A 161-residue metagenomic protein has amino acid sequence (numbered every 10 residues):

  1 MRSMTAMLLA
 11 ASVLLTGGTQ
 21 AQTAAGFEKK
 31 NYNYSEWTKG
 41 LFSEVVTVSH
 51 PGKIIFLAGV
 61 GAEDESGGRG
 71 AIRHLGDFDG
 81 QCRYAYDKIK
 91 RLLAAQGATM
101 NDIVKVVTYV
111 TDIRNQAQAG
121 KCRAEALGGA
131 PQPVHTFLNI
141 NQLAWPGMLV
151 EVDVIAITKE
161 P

Functional and structural regions predicted by a protein language model:
S3-D87, R91-V104, T111-P161: N-terminal presequence-like segments and the immediate start of the first folded domain
